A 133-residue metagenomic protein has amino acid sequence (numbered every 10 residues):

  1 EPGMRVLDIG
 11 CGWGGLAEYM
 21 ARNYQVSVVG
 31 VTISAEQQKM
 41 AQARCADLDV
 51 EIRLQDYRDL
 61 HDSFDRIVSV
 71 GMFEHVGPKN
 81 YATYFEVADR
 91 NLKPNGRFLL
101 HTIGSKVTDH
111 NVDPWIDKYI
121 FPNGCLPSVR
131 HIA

Functional and structural regions predicted by a protein language model:
G3-G10: Conserved class I S-adenosyl-L-methionine
G15-Y24: Conserved SAM-binding loop of SAM-dependent methyltransferases across substrates and taxa, primarily the Class I
A41-Q42: Conserved SAM-binding loop
D47-Y57: Conserved SAM-binding strand-loop segment of SAM-dependent methyltransferases
R58-I67: A short acidic, Gly/Pro-enriched loop at the edge of an enzyme's catalytic core that lines a small-molecule cofactor
A82-P94: A short glycine-rich, Lys/Arg-flanked "PGG" loop and its adjoining helix->strand segment in the class I
N95-T102: Conserved beta-strand signature within the Rossmann-like core of class I S-adenosyl-L-methionine
G104-P122: Short, glycine-/aromatic-enriched active-site segment of Class I SAM-dependent methyltransferases
